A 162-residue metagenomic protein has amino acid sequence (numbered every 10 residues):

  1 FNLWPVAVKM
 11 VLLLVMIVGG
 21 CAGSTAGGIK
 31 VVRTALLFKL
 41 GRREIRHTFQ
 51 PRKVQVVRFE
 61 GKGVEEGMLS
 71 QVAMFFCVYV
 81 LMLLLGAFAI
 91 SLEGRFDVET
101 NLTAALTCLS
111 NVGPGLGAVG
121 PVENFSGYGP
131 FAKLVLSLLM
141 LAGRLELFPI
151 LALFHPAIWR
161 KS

Functional and structural regions predicted by a protein language model:
F1-S162: Membrane-proximal intracellular helices of multi-pass ion channels
